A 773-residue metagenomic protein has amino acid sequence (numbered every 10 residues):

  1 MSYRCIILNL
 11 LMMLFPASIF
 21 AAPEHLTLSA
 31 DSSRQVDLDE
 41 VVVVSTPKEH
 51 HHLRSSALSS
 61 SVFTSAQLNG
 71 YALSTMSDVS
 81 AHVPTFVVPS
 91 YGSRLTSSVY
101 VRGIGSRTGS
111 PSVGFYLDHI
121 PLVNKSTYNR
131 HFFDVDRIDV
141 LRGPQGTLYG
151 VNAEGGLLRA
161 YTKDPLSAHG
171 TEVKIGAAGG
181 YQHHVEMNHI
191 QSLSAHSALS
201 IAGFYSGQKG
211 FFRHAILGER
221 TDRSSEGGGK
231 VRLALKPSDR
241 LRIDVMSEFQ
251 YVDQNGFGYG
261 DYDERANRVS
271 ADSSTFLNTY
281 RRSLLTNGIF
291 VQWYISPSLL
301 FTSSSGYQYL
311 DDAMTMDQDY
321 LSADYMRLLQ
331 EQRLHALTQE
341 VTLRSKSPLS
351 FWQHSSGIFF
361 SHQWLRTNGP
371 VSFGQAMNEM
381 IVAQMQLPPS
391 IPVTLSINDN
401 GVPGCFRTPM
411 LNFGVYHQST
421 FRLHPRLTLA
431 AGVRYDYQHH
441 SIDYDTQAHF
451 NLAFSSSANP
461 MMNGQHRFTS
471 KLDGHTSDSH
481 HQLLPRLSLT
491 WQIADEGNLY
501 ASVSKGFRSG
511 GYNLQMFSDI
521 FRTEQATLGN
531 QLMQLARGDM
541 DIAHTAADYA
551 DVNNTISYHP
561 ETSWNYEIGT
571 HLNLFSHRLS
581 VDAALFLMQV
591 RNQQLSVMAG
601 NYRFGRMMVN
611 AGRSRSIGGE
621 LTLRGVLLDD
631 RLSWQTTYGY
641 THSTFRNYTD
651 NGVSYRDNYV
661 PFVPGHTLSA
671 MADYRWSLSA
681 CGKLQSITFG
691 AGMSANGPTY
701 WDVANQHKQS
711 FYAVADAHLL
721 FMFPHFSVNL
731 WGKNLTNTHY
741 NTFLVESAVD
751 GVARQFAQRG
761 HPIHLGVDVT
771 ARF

Functional and structural regions predicted by a protein language model:
H25, D37-Y71, T96-S98, P165-L166: N-terminal periplasmic "start-of-domain" segments of outer-membrane beta-barrel proteins
S60, S77-I120: Extracytoplasmic beta-strand/coil segments of soluble accessory domains associated with Gram-negative outer-membrane
M76-V79, V99-G103, Y116, V140 (+2 more regions): N-terminal periplasmic accessory domains that precede and gate Gram-negative outer-membrane beta-barrel machines
D118-P144: Short acidic/polar hinge/loop motifs at secondary-structure boundaries that mediate gating or recognition
G170-E172, A177-Q208, F212, I216-N255 (+7 more regions): Transmembrane beta-barrel wall of Gram-negative outer-membrane proteins
F290-Y294, L300-M316, N498-Y500, F521-V609 (+2 more regions): Membrane-embedded beta-barrel scaffold of Gram-negative outer-membrane proteins
P425, S576-R591, M607-V703, D768-R772: Gram-negative outer-membrane beta-barrel transporters
F507, D630, S694-D702, L720-F773: C-terminal beta-signal and adjacent terminal beta-strands/loops of Gram-negative outer-membrane beta-barrel proteins
